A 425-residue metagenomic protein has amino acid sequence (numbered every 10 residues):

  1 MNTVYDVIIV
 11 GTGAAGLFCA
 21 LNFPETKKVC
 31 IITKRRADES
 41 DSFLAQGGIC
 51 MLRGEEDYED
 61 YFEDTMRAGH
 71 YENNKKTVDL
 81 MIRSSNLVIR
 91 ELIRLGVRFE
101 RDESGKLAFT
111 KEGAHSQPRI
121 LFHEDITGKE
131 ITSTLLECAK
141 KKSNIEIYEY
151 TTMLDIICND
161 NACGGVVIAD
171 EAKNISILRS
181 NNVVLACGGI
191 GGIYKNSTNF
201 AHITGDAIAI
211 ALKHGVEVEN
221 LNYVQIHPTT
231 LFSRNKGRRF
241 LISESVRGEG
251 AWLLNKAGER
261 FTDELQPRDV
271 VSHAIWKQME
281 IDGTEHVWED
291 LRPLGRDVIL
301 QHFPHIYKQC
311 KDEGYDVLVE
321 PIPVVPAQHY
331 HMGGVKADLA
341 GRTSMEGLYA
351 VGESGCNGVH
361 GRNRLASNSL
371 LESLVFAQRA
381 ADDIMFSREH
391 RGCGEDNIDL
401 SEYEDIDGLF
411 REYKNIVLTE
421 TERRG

Functional and structural regions predicted by a protein language model:
T3-Y5, A14, N22, A37-D38 (+9 more regions): Glycine- and aromatic-enriched mobile tails/lids
V7-I31: N-terminal Rossmann-like FAD-binding beta1-loop-alpha1 element of flavoenzymes
R35-M66, H70: Conserved N-terminal glycine-rich FAD pyrophosphate-binding loop of Rossmann-like flavoproteins
A37, I210, V216-D316, D383: An anion/pyrophosphate-binding glycine-rich loop and adjacent beta-alpha core in soluble alpha-beta enzymes
K75-N86, R119-E137, Y148, T198-G205 (+2 more regions): Short beta-strand to alpha-helix junction loop
R94-N174, A186, T230-S233, L253: Conserved redox-cofactor binding core of oxidoreductases
Y148-E149, L154-A169, H302-C356, F410 (+1 more regions): A glycine-rich dinucleotide-binding beta-alpha-beta segment and adjacent secondary-structure elements that constitute
N182-K236, F240, L370, L374: Glycine-rich loop(s) and the adjacent beta-strand/alpha-helix scaffold that form part
